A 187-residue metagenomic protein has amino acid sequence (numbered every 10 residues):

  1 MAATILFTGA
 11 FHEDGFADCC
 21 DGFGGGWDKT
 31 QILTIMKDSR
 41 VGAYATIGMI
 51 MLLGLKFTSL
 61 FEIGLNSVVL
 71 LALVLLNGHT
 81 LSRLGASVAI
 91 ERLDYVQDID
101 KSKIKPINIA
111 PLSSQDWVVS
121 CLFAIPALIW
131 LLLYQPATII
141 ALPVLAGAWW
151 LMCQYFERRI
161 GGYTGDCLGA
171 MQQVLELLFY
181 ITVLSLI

Functional and structural regions predicted by a protein language model:
M1-G9, C20-L33, D38-I187: Hydrophobic alpha-helical transmembrane segments
A17: Glycine-rich active-site/cofactor-binding loop and its immediate structural neighborhood
